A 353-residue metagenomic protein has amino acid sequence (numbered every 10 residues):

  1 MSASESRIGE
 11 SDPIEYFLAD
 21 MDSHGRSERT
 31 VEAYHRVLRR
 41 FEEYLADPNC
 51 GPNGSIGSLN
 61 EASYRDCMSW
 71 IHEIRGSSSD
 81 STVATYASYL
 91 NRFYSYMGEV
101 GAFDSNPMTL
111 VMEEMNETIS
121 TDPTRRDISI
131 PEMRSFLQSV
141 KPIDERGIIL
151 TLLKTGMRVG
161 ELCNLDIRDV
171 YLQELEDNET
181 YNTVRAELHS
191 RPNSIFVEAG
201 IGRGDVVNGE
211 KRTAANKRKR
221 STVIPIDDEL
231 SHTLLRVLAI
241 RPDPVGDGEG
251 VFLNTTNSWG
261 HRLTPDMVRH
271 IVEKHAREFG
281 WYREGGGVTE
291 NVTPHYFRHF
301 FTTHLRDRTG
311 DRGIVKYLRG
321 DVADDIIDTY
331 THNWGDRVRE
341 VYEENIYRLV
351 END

Functional and structural regions predicted by a protein language model:
E15-D122: N-terminal core-binding DNA-recognition domain of tyrosine recombinases/integrases
P48-G51, R269-Y317, D324: Short, basic (Lys/Arg/His-rich) helix/loop patches that form interaction surfaces in the mid-to-C-terminal regions
I130-V159, C163: Basic, Lys/Arg- and aromatic-enriched nucleic-acid-binding interface segment
M133, D144-R146, P265, R269 (+1 more regions): Short, leucine-enriched amphipathic alpha-helices that occur as contiguous helical runs
L165-T233: Conserved tyrosine-mediated DNA breakage-rejoining catalytic core shared by Y-recombinases
D227-V288: Active-site/catalytic core of tyrosine-dependent DNA strand-transfer enzymes
R319-I346: Catalytic-site neighborhood detector that most strongly recognizes the C-terminal catalytic loop/helix of tyrosine
N345-D353: C-terminal secondary-structure termini that scaffold catalytic or DNA-interacting sites
